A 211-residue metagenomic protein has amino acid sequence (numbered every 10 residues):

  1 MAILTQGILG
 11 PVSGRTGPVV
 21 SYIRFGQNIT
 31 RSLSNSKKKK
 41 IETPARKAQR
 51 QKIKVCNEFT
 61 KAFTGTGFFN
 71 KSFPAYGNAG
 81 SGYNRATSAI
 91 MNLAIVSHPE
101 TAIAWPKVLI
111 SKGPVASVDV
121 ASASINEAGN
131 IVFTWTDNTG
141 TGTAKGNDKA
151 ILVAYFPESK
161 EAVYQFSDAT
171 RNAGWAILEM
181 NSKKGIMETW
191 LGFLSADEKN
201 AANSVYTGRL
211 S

Functional and structural regions predicted by a protein language model:
M1-V118: Long, polar/Ser/Thr-enriched low-complexity segments that form simple helices or flexible linkers at protein ends
A75-S211: Charged linear interaction tracts used for macromolecular binding and regulation
